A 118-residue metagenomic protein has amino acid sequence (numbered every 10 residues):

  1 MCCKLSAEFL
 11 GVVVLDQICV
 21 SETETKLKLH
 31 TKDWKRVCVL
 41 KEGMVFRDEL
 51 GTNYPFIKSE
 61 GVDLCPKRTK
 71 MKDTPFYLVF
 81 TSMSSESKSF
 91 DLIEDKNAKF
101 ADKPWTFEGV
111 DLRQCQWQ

Functional and structural regions predicted by a protein language model:
M1-L10, V14, T23-T25, W34-V39 (+2 more regions): Surface-exposed edge beta-strand/loop patches
C19: Catalytic phosphate/metal-binding cores of nucleic-acid and nucleotide-processing enzymes, i.e., regions that mediate
L27-L29: Long, intrinsically disordered, low-complexity accessory segments associated with secretion and vesicular trafficking
P55-T74: An anionic, turn-rich surface loop/hairpin at beta-sheet edges that serves as a generic interaction/coordination patch
